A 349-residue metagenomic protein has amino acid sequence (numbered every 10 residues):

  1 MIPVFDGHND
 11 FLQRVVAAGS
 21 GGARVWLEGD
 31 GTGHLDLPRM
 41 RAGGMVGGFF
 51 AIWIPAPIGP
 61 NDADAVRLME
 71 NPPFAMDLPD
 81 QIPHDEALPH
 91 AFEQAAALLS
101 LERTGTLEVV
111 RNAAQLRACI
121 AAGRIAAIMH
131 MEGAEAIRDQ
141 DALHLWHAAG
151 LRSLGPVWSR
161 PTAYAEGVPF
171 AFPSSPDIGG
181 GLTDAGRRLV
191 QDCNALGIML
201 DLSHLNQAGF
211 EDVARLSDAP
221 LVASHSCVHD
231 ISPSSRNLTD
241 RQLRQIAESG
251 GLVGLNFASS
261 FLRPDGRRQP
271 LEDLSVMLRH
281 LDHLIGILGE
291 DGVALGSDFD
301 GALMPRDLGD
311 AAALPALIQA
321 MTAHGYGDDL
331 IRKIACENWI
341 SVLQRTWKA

Functional and structural regions predicted by a protein language model:
M1-P176, P233-L295, F299-A349: N-terminal hydrophobic targeting/anchoring segments and the immediately downstream early-domain regions of hydrolases
N9-F11, H204-Q207, V228, G301: Short, glycine/acidic-enriched loop or turn micro-motifs at the edges of active sites
I178-A214: Loop-centered beta-sheet repeat module
L205, S226-V228, N256-S260: Histidine- and/or cysteine-centered catalytic micro-motif in compact active-site loops
P220-S226: Short hydrophobic/aromatic-enriched beta-strand-loop microsegments
